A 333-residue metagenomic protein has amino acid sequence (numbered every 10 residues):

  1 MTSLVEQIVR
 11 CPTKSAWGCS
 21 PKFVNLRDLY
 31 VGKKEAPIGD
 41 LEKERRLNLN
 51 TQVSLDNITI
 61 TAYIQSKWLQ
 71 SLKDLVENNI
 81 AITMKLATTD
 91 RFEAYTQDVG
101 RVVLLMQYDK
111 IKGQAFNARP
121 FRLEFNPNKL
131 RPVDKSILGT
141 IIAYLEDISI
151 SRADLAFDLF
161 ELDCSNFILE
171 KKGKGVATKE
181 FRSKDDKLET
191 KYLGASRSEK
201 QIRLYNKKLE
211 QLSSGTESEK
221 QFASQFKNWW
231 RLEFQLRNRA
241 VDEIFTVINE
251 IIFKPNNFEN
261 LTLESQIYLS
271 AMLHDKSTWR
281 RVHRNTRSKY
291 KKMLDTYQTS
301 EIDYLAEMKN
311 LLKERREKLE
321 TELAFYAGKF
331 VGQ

Functional and structural regions predicted by a protein language model:
T2-V282, Y297-Q333: Structured, helix-rich domain cores that form ligand/interaction pockets
R287-K292: Helix-turn-helix DNA-binding segment
